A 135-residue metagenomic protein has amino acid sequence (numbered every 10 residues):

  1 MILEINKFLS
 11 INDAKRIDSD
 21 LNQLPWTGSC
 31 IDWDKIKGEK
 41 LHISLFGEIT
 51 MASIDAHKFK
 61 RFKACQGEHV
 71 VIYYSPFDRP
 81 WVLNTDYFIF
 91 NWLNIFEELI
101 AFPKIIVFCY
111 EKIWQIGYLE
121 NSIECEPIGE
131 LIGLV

Functional and structural regions predicted by a protein language model:
M1-C125, G129-V135: Structured alpha/beta or helical-core interaction and ligand-binding surfaces enriched in interleaved
